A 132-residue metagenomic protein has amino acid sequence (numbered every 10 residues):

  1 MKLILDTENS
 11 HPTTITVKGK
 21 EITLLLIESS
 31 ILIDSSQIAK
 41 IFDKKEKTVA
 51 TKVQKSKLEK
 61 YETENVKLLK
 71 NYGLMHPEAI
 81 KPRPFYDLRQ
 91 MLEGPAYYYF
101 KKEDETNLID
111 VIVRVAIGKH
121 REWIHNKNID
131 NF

Functional and structural regions predicted by a protein language model:
M1-F132: An anion-engaging/catalytic patch
